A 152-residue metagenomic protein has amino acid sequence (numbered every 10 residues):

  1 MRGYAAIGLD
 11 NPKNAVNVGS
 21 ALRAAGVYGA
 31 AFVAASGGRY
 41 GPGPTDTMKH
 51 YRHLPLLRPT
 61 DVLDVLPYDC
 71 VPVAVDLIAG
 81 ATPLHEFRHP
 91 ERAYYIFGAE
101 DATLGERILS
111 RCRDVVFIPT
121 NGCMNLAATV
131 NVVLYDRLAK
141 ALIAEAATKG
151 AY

Functional and structural regions predicted by a protein language model:
M1-I78, N131, L138-L142, A147-A151: RNA substrate-binding interface of SAM-dependent RNA methyltransferases
A5, V71-V73, E91-Y95, D114 (+1 more regions): Generic beta-strand structural signal
D10, S36-G37, V115-G122: Short beta->alpha connector loops at strand-helix junctions that form conserved, small/polar/Pro-enriched
V16, A99, T103, N121-M124 (+1 more regions): Residues at secondary-structure transition points
P44, L84, M124-N131: Short, charged, surface-exposed secondary-structure boundary motifs
A79-I118: Active-site/ligand-binding-proximal alpha/beta "capping" segment
H89, R113, L134, L138-L142: A generic structural signal for secondary-structure junctions that act as hinges or helix/strand caps at the edges
G105, L109, L126-L134: Hydrophobic, well-ordered secondary-structure segments
